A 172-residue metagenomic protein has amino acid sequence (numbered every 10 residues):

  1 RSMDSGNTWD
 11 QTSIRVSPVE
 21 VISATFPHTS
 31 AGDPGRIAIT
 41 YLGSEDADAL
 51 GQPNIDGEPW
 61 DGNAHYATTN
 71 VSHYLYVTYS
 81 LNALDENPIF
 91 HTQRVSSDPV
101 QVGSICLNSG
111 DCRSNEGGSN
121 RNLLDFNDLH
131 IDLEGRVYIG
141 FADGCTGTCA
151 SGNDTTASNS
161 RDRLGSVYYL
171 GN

Functional and structural regions predicted by a protein language model:
R1-N172: Extracellular, repeat-based ectodomains that mediate carbohydrate processing or recognition
